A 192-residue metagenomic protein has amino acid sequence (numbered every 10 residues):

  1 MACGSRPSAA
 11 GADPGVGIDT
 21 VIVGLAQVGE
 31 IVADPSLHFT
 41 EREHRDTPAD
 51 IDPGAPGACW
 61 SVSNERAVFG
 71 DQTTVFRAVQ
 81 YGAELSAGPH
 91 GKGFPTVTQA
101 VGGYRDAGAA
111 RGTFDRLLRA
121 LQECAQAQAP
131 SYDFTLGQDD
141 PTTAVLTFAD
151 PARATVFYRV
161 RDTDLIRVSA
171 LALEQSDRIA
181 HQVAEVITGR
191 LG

Functional and structural regions predicted by a protein language model:
G4-G82, Q182-A184: N-terminal "mature-domain start" segment
V28, L136-D139, H181-T188: Anionic, Ser/Thr-rich low-complexity intrinsically disordered regions
G29-S36, G88, L117-A125, I187 (+1 more regions): Sec/Tat-exported extracytoplasmic proteins
E43-H44, G108-F157: Short Gly/Thr-rich strand-loop-strand
R77-R111: A short acidic-to-branched-hydrophobic micro-motif
T98-A100, R159-A172: Short, well-ordered beta-strand elements
R167-G192: Surface-exposed amphipathic alpha-helical segments
